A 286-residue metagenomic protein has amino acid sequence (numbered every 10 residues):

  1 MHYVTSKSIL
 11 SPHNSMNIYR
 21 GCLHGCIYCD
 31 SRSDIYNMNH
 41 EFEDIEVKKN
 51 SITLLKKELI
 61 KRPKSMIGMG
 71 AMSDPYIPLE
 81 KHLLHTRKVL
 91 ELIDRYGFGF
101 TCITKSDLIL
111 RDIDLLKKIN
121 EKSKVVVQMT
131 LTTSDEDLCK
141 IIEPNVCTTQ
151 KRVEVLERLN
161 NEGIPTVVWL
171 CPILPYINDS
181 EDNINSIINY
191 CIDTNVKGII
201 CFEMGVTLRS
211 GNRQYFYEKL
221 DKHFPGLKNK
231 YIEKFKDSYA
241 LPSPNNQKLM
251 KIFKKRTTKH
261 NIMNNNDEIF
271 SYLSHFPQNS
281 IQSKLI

Functional and structural regions predicted by a protein language model:
M1-Q128, T132-K140, T149, V153: Conserved Radical SAM active-site core
M1-T5, D182-I286: Auxiliary Fe-S-binding modules of radical SAM enzymes
V47, L108-L110, P175-N178, T207: Acidic-and-aromatic substrate-binding clefts and catalytic sites of carbohydrate-active enzymes
L83-T86, K117-M129, N178-N195, D221-H223: Short, electropositive alpha-helical surface patch
G97-F98, I164, V196: A structural motif
K117-N120, V153-N161, K254-T258: Surface-exposed amphipathic alpha-helices with a cationic face
S134-E136, E143-N145, R158-S180, E203-V206: Conserved strand-turn element in the central/C-terminal portion of the radical SAM core barrel that lines
